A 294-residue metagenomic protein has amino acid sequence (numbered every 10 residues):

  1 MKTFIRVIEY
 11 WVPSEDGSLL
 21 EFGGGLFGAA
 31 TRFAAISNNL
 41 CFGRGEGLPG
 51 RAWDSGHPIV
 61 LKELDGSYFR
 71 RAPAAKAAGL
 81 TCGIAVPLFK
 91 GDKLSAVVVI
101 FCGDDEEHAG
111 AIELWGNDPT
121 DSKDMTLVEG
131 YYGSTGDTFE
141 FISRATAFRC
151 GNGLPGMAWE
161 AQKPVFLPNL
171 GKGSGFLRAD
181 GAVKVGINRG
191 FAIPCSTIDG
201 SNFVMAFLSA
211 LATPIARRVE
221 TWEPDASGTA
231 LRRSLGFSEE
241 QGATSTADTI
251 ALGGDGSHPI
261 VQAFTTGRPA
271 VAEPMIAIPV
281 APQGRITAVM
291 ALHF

Functional and structural regions predicted by a protein language model:
M1-G24, I36, C82, G91-K93 (+7 more regions): Helix-loop-beta substructure at the N-terminus of cytosolic sensory domains that couple signal/ligand detection
V7, A72, A85, V97 (+5 more regions): Short hydrophobic/aromatic beta-strand element in the GNAT-like acyltransferase core that lines or flanks the acyl-donor
G17-S67, S122-G173, T229-A272: Regulatory sensory and allosteric helical modules in signal-transduction proteins and certain transcription factors
F33, N38-L40, F69-R70, K76 (+2 more regions): Acidic (E/D-rich), amphipathic helical modules within compact regulatory domains
K62-E63, P87, G156, P168-N169 (+4 more regions): A structural feature that tracks compact, well-ordered secondary-structure segments with a strong bias toward
T81-F89, R189-S196, A270-A281: A short, aliphatic-rich beta-strand micro-motif
V97-D105, V204-A212, V289-F294: Short beta-strand-to-loop transition segments that serve as allosteric relay/switch motifs in sensory/regulatory domains
